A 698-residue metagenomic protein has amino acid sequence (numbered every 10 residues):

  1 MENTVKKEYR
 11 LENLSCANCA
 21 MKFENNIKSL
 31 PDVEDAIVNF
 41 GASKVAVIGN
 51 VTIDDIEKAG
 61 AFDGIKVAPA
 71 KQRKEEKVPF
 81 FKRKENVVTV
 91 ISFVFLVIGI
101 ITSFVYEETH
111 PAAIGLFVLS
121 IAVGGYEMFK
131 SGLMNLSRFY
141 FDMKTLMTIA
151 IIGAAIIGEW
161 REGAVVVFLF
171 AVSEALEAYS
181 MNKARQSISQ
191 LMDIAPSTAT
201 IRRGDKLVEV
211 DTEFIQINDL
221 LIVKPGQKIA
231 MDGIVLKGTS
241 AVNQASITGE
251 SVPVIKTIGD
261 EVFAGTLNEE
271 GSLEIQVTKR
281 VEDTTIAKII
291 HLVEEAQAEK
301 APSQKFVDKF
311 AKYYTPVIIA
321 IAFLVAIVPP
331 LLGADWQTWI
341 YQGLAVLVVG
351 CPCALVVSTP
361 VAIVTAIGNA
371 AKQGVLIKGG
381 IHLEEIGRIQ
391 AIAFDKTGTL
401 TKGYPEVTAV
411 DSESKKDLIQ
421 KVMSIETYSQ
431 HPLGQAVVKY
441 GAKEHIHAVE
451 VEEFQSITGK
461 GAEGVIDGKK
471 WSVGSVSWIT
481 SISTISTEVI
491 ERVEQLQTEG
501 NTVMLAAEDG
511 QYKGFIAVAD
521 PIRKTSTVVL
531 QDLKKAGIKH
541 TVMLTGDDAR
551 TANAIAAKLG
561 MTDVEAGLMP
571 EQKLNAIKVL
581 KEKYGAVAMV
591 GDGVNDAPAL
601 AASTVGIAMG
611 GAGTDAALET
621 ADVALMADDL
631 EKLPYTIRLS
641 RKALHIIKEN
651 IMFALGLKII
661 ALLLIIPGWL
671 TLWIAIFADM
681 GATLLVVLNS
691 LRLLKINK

Functional and structural regions predicted by a protein language model:
M1-A112, Q190, D205-E209, A287 (+4 more regions): Flexible metal-binding regulatory segments at protein termini and peripheral loops
K6, V33, Q190, G380-N595 (+2 more regions): Cytosolic catalytic headpiece
P31-V47, D54, Q190-D283, I381-V422 (+1 more regions): Conserved cytosolic catalytic loops of P-type ATPases
G60-F80, I100, E107, A112-R202 (+7 more regions): Actuator/coupling domain of P-type ATPases
T89-V97, F306-G333, Q342-I363, K648-F677: Bilayer-spanning, highly hydrophobic alpha-helical transmembrane segments
I101-T109, F129-G132, S137, I149 (+10 more regions): Membrane-embedded alpha-helical bundles of multi-pass transporters
L133-F141, L176-S189, V361-G380, L691-K698: Juxtamembrane helix-loop transition segments at the membrane interface in multi-pass membrane proteins
K144-T148, A184, S197, I247 (+6 more regions): Conserved catalytic phosphorylation-site environment of P-type ATPases
